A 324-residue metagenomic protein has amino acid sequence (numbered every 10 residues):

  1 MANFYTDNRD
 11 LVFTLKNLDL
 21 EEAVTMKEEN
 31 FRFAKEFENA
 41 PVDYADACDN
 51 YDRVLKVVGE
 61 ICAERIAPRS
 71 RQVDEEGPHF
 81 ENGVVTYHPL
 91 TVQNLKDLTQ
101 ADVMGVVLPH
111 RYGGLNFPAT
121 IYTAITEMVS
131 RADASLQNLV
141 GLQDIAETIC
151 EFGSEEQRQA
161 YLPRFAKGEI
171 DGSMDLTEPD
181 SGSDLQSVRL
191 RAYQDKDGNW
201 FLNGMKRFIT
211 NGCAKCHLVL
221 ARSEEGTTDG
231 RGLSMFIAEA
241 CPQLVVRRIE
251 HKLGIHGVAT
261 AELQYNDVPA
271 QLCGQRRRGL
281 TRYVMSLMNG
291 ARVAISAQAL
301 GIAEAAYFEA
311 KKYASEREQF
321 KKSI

Functional and structural regions predicted by a protein language model:
M1-E81, V85: Extended, charge-enriched "interface" segments that sit outside catalytic cores
G59-E60, H88-P163, K167, T210-G212: Internal helix-loop-helix
R69-N82, N138-L142, S315-I324: Short, glycine/acidic-rich hinge or "gate" loops at secondary-structure transitions that mediate conformational
G141-L142, G153-L190, G198: Internal maturation/activation junctions in enzymes
D180-S183, F208-T210, T227, K252-A259: Short Gly/Pro-enriched turn/cap motifs at secondary-structure boundaries
N199, N203-L244: A short core secondary-structure module
C241-Q243, R247, K252, A259-A291 (+1 more regions): A glycine-rich, basic-preceded beta-loop-alpha segment at the flavin cofactor/substrate interface of flavin-utilizing
